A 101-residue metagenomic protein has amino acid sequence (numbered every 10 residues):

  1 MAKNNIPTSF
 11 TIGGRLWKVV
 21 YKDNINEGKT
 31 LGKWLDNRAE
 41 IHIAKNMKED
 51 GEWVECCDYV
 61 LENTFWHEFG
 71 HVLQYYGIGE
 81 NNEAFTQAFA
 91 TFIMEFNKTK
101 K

Functional and structural regions predicted by a protein language model:
M1-P7: Extreme N-terminal tail/first-helix region
A2, G51, K100-K101: Short acidic DE-rich linear segments
P7-Y59, V72-I78, N82-A84, T91: Active-site scaffold of zinc-dependent metalloenzymes
V60-E68: Short alpha-helical catalytic segment bearing the HExxH-like zincin motif of zinc-dependent metalloproteases
E83-K101: C-terminal end-helix/capping segment
